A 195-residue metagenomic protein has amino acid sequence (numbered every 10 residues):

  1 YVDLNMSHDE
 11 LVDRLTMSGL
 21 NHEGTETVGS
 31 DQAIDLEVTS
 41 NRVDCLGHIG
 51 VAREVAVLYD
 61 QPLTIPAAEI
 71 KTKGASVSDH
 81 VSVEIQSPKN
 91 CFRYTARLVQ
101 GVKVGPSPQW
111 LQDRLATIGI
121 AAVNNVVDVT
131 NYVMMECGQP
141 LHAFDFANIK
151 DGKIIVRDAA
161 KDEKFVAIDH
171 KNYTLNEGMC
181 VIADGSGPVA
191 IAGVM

Functional and structural regions predicted by a protein language model:
Y1-M195: RNA/tRNA-interacting regions in translation and RNA-turnover enzymes
